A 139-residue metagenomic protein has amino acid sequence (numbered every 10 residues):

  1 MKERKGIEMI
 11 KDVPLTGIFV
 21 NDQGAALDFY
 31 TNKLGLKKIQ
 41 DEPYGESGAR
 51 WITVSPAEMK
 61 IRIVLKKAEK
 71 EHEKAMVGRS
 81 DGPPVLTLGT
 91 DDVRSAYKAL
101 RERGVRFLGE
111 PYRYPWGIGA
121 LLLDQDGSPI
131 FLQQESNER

Functional and structural regions predicted by a protein language model:
K2-M9, G17-I18, I39-E42, R50 (+2 more regions): Vicinal oxygen chelate
V13-L15, D81-V85: Eukaryotic phosphotyrosine signaling hubs
G17-I61: Core segments of cupin and vicinal oxygen chelate
D22, D92, D124: Acidic di-acidic motifs
F29, R94-A99: Short amphipathic alpha-helices within nucleic acid-binding modules
A57-R62, E69-H72, D92-R94: Short, charged/polar surface micro-motifs in flexible loops or helix N-caps
E58-I63, D126-I130: Short, charged/polar, Gly/Pro-enriched secondary-structure boundary elements
V64-H72, Q134-R139: Short, basic, helix/turn surface patches
